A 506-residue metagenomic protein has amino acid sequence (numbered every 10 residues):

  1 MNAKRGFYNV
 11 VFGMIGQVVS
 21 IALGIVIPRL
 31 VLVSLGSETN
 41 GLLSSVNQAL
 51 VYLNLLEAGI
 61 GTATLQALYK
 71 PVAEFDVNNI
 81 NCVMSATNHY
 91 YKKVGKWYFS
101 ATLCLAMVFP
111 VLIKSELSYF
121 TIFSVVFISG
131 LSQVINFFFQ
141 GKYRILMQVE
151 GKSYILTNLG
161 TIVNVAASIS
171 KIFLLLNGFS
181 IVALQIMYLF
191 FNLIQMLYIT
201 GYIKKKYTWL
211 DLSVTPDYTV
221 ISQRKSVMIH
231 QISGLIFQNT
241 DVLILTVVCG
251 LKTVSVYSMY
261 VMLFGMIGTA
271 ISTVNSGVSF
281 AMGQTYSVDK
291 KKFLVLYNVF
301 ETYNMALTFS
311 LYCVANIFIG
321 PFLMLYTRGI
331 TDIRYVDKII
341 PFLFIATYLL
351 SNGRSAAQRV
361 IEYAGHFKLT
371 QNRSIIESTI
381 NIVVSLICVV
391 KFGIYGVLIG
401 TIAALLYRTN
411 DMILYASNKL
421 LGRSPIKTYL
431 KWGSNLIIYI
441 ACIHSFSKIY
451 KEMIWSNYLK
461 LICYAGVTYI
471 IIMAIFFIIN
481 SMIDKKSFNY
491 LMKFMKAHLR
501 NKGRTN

Functional and structural regions predicted by a protein language model:
M1-G24, N78-H89, F120-I122, I199 (+3 more regions): N-terminal membrane topogenesis motif
M1-G6, I181-V182, L197-N239, L243 (+3 more regions): Interhelical loop/hinge segments that connect adjacent transmembrane helices in multipass membrane
G16, S20-G24, P28, V46-N54 (+13 more regions): Short runs within selected transmembrane alpha-helices of multi-pass transporters and secretion channels
A22-N40, P110-K114, L175-N177, L235-M266 (+3 more regions): Helix-terminus/linker motif at the lipid-water interface of multi-pass membrane proteins
L30-L55, V83, I181-V182, T219-Q223 (+5 more regions): Interfacial/gating helices of multi-pass transporter permease domains
A58-E74, N88, Q148-V149, Y207 (+2 more regions): Helix-loop junctions and terminal segments of transmembrane helices in multi-pass membrane transport/translocation
V108-S129, I317-L349, S355, Y395: Interfacial segments at transmembrane-helix termini and the short loops linking adjacent helices
S445-N506: Membrane-proximal transmembrane or re-entrant/amphipathic helices at the cytosolic face
